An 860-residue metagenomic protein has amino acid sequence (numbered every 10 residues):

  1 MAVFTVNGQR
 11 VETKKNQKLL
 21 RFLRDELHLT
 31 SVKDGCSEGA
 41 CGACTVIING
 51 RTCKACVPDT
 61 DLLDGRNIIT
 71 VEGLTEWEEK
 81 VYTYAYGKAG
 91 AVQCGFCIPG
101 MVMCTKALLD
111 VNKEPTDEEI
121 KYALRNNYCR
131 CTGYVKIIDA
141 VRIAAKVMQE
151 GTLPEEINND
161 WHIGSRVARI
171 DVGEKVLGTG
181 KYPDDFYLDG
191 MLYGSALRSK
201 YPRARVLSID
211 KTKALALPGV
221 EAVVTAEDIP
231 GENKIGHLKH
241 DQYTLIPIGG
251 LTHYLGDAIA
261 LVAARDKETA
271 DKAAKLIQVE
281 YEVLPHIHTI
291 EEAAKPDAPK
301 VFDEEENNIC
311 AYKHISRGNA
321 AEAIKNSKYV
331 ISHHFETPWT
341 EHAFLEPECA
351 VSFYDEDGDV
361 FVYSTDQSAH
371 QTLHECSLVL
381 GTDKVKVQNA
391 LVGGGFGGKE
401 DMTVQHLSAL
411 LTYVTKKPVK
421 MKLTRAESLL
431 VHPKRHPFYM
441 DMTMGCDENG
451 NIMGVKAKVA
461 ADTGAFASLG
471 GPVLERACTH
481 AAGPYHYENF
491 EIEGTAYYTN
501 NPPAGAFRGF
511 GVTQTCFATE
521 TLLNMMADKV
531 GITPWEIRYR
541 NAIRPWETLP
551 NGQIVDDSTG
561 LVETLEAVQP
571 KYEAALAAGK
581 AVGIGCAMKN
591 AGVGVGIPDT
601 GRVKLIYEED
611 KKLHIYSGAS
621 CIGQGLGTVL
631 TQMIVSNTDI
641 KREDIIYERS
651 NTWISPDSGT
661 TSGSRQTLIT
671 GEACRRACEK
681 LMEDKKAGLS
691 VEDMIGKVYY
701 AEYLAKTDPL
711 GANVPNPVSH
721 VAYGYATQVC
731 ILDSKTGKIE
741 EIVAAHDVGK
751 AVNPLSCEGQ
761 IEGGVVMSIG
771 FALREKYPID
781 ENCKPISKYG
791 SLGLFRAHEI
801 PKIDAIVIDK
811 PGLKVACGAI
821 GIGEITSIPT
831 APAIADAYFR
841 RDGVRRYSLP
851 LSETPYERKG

Functional and structural regions predicted by a protein language model:
M1-E156, V595: Signature of N-terminal electron-transfer/Fe-S-associated modules in redox systems
V46, E174, G180, D184 (+10 more regions): Short beta-strand elements
G90, S165, D171-L177, L238 (+3 more regions): Glycine-rich loop/linker segments at domain edges
A145-I309, V330, V414: Flexible, low-hydrophobicity surface segments
A226-E227, G381-D383, V414-V419, V473-A587 (+1 more regions): C-terminal catalytic domains of large/alpha subunits in multi-subunit enzymes
A258-I259, A264-D266, K417-G464, G671-V691: Phosphate/diphosphate-binding loops
A320-V379, E475, G585-K612, S617 (+2 more regions): Conserved beta-alpha junction segments in alpha/beta enzyme cores
G395-K416, K420-M421, L626-M633: Thiamine diphosphate
